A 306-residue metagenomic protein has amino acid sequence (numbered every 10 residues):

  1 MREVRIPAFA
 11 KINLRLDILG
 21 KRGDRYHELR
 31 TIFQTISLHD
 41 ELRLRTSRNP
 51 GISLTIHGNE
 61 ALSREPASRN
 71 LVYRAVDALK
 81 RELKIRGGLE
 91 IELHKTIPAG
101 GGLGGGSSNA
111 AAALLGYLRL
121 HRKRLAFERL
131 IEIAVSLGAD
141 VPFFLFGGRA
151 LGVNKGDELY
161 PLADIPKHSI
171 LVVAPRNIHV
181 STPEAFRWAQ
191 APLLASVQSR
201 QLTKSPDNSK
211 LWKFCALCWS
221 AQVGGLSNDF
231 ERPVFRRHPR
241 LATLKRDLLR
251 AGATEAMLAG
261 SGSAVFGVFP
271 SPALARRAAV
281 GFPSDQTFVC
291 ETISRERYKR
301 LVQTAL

Functional and structural regions predicted by a protein language model:
M1-G101, L118-I131, I165, A174-I178: ATP-binding N-lobe of GHMP and related small-molecule kinases
R15, F33, Y73, L114 (+5 more regions): Conserved protein kinase catalytic domain
P50-E65, A113, V135, A216-S227: Short, basic/glycine-rich phosphate-binding loops at helix/coil junctions that contact nucleotide phosphates
G88, A110, L114-L151, K155: Contiguous, small/hydrophobic- and glycine-enriched helical/loop subdomains that border and often "cap" functional
E92-H121, A139, T254-F269: Glycine/serine-rich anion-binding loops at beta->alpha junctions that coordinate negatively charged ligand groups
F144-F146, L151-E255, P270-P283, F288-L306: Conserved, helical-rich catalytic subdomain that frames metal- and/or nucleotide-binding sites in enzyme alpha/beta
